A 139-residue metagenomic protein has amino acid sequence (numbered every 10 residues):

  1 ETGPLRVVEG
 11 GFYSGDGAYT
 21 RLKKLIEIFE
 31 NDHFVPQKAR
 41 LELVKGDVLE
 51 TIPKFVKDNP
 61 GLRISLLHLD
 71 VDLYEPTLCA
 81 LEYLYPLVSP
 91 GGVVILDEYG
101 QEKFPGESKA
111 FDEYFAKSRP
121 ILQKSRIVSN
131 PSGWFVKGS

Functional and structural regions predicted by a protein language model:
E1-S139: S-adenosylmethionine/decaboxylated-SAM
